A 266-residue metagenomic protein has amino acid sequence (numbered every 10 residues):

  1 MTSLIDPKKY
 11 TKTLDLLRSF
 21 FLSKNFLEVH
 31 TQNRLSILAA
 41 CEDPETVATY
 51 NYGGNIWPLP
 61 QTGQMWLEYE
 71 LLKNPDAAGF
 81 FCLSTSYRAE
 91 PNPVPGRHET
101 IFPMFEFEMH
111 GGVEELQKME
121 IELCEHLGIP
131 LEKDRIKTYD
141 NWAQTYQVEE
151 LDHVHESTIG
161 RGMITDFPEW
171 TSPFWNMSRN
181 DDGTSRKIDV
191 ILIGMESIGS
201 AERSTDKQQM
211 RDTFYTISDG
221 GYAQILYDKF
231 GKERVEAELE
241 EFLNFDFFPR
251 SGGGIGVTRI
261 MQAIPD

Functional and structural regions predicted by a protein language model:
M1-T46: TRNA-binding/sensing appendages of the translation machinery
I5, K9, G112, G252: Catalytic cores of large soluble enzymes that bind and process phosphate-bearing ligands
L14-R18, H30, G63, S84 (+2 more regions): Short, well-ordered alpha-helical packing segments
E45-H110, K133-D266: A translation/RNA-centric and nucleic-acid-associated enzymatic feature enriched in Class II aminoacyl-tRNA synthetases
V113-K118: Short, conserved charged micro-motifs
C124-L131: A common structural junction motif
